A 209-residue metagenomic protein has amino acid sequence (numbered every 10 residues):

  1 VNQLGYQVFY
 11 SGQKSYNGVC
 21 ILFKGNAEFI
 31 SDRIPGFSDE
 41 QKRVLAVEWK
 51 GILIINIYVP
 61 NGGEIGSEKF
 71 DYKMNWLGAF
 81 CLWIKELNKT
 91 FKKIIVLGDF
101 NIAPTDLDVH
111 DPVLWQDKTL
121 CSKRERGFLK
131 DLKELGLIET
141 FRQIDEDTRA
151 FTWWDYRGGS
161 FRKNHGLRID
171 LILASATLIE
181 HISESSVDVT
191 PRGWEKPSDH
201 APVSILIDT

Functional and structural regions predicted by a protein language model:
V1-E64: Structured beta-strand-rich core segments of catalytic domains in phosphoester-bond hydrolases
Y10, V96-G98, I138-R142: Active-site neighborhood of phospho(di)ester-bond hydrolases with catalytic His/Asp-centered motifs
F29-R33, D106-T209: Metal-dependent phosphoester-hydrolase catalytic domains
P35, P60-G78, V113-D117: Surface-exposed cleft-lining segments at the edges of enzyme active sites
D39, Y72-F80, C121-R124, H165: Soluble or luminal CAZymes and related metallo-dependent hydrolases
R43-K50, A79-K92: Short amphipathic alpha-helices and their capping/turn segments at secondary-structure boundaries
Y58-P60, N101-A103, D145: Catalytic metal-binding/acid-base residues of hydrolase active sites
K92-D106, H110: Acidic/histidine-rich, metal-coordinating catalytic segments
